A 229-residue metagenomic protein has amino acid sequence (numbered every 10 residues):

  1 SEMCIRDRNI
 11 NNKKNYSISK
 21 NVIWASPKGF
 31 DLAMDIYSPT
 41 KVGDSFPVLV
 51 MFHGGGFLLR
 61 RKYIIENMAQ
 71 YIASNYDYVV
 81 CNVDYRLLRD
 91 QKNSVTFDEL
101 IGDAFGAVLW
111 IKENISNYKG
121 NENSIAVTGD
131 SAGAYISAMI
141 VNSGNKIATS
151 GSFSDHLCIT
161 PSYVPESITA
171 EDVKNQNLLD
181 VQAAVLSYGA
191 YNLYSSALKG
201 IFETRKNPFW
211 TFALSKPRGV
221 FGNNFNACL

Functional and structural regions predicted by a protein language model:
S1-I5: Short, small-residue-biased leader/transition segments that mark boundaries at the very start of proteins
R6-L229: Alpha/beta-hydrolase superfamily serine-hydrolase fold, recognizing
